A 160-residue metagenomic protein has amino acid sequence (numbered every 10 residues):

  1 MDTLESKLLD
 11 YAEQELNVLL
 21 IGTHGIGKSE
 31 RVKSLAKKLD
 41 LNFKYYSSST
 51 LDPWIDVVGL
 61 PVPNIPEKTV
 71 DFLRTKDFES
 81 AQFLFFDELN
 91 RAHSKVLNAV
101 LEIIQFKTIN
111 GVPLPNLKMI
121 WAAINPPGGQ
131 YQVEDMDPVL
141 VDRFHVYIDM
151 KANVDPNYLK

Functional and structural regions predicted by a protein language model:
M1-K7, V57: N-terminal pre-Walker A segment at the start of P-loop NTPase domains
S6-Y11, V62-F85, L89: Conserved alpha-helical scaffold flanking the Walker A/P-loop in AAA+ ATPase domains
L9, E13, V62, N90 (+3 more regions): Signal for well-folded cores of large energy- and translation-related assemblies
E13-D52, V62: Walker A/P-loop
E13-Q14, L39, F78-S80, L114-K118: Short loop/turn elements that form and flank the Walker-type P-loop nucleotide-binding site in RecA-like NTPase cores
L20, V57, D87, V100 (+2 more regions): Conserved RecA-like P-loop NTPase ATPase core
V58-I65, M119: P-loop NTPase switch/communication element
A92-V96, F106-K160: Canonical AAA+ ATPase core
